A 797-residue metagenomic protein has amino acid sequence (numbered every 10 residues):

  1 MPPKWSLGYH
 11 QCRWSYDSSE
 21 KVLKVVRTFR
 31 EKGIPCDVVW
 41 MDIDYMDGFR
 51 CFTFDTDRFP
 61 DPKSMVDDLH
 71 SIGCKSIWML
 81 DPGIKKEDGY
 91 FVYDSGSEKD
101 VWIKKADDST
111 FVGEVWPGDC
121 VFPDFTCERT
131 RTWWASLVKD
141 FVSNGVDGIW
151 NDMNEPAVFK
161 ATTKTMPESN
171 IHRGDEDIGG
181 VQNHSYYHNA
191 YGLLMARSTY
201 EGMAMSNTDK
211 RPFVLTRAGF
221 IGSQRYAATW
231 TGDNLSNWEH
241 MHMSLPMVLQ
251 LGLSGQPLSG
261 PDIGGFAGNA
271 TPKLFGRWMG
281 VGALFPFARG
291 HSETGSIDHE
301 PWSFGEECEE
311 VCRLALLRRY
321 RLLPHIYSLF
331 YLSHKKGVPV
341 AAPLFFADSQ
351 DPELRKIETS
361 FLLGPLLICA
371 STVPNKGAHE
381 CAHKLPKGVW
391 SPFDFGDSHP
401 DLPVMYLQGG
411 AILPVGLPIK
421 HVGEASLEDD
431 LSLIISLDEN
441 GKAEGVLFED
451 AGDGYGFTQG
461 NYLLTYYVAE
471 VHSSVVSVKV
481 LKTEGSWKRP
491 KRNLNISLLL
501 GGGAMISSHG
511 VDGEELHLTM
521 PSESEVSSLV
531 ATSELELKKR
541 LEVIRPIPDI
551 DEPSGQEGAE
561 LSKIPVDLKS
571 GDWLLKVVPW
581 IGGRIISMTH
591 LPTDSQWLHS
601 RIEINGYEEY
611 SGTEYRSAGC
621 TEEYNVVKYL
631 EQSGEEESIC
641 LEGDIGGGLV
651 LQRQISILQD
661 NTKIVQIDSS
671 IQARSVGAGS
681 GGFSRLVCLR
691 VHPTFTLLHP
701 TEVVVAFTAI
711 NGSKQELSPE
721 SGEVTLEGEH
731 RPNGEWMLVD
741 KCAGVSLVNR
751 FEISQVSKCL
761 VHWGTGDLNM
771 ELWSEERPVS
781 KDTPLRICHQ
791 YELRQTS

Functional and structural regions predicted by a protein language model:
M1, I547-W573, W580-G582, H590-L591 (+3 more regions): Beta-strand-rich recognition/accessory modules
M1-Q408: Catalytic-domain carbohydrate-binding cleft regions of carbohydrate-active enzymes
L367-S371, V475-G485, D572, V577 (+2 more regions): Short, well-ordered beta-strand segments enriched in hydrophobic/aromatic residues
P400-V404, Q408-L413, P418, V422 (+4 more regions): Acidic-aromatic substrate-binding/catalytic surfaces of carbohydrate-active enzymes
G410-E515, E534-E542: Accessory, solvent-exposed terminal regions and/or long lumenal/extracellular loops of proteins
K479-E484, L518-M520, S533-L535, L541-R545 (+4 more regions): Short, hydrophobic/aromatic-enriched beta-strand segments in well-ordered soluble domains
P490-G502, S587-T589, D660-E716: Acidic (Asp/Glu-rich), glycine- and aromatic
S611-Q666, V676-G682, L768: Extended, loop-rich substrate-binding clefts of extracytoplasmic carbohydrate-active enzymes
